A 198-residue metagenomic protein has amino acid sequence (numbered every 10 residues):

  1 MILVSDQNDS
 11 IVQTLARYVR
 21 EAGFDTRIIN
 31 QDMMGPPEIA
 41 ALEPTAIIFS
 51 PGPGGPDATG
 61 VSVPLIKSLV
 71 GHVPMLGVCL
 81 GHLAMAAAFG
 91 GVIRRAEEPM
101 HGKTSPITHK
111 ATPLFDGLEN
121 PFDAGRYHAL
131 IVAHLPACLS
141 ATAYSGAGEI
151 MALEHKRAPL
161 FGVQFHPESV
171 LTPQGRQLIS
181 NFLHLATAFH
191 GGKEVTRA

Functional and structural regions predicted by a protein language model:
M1, D25, T45-A46, P74-L76 (+3 more regions): Structural signature of beta-strand start/N-cap positions in the alpha/beta core of ABC transporter nucleotide-binding
I2-V19: N-terminal beta1-alpha1 ligand-phosphate binding loop
D25-Q31: Short hydrophobic/Thr-rich beta-strand motif most characteristic of the beta2 strand and flanking loop of CheY-like
M34-E43: Short amphipathic alpha-helix with an adjacent loop that forms part of the alpha/beta core around
P44-D116, I179: Cysteine-nucleophile active-site neighborhood
P113-R157: Catalytic beta-strand/loop cores that center a nucleophilic Ser/Cys/Thr and support acyl-enzyme chemistry
P121, V163-P173: Phosphate-binding/catalytic loops
V170-A198: Acyltransferase
